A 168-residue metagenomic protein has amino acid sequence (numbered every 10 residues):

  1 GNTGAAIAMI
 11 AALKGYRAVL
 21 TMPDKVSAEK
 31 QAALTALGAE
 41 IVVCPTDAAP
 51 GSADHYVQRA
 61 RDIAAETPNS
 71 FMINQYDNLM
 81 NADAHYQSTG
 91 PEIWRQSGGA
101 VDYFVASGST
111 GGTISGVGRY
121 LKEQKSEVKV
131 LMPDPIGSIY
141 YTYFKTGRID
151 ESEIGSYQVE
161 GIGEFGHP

Functional and structural regions predicted by a protein language model:
G1, A11, L34, I73 (+4 more regions): Buried hydrophobic positions in well-ordered alpha/beta secondary-structure cores of metabolic enzymes
T3-I63, Y140-E153: Active-site-proximal loop->helix
I7-K14, T113-K125, P133: Short Gly/Thr/Asp-enriched flexible loops that form oxyanion-binding sites at enzyme active sites
A18, I41, F71-M72, V130: Hydrophobic beta-strand scaffold residues
T21, C44, Q75, L131-P133: Generic beta-sheet signal
D54-V57, N69, E123-P168: Active-site/ligand-binding loops adjacent to catalytic centers
T67-G108: Active-site/ligand-binding-proximal alpha/beta "capping" segment
D83-H85, G116-V117, Y141-R148: Short, well-ordered secondary-structure micro-motifs
